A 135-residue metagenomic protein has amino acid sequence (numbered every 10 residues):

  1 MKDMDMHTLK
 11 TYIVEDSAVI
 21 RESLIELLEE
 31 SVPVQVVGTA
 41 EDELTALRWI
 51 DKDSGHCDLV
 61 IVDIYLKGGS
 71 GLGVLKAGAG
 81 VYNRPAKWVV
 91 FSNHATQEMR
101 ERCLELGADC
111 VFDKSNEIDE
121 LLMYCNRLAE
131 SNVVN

Functional and structural regions predicted by a protein language model:
M1-K10, A18-V19, D119-N135: Non-catalytic signal-transmission and effector/linker regions of two-component phosphorelay proteins
E15: Conserved acidic carboxylate
T39-L59: Acidic, metal-coordinating helix/loop segments flanking the phosphotransfer/catalytic sites of two-component signaling
D42, S70-G73: Acidic catalytic/metal-coordinating carboxylates
D63-I64: Active-site residues of response regulator receiver
K67, T96: The feature encodes the CheY-like receiver
L72-R84: Short amphipathic alpha-helix used as the core "switch/output" element in two-component signaling
